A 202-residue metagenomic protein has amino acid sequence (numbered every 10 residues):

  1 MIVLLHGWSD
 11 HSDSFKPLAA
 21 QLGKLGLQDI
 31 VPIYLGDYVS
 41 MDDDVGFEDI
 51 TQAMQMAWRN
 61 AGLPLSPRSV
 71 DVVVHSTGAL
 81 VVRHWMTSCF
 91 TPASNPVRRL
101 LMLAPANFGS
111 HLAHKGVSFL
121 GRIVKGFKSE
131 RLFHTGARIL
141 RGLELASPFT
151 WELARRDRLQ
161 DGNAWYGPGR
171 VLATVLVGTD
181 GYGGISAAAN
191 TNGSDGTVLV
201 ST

Functional and structural regions predicted by a protein language model:
M1-L35: Short, surface-exposed "cap/lid" segments of acyl-processing enzymes
I2-H6, E48-R158: Serine-dependent carboxylesterase/thioesterase catalytic core of lipase-like alpha/beta-hydrolase/SGNH enzymes
D10, F108-S110, G181-I185: Short, acidic Gly/Pro/Ser/Thr-rich loop/turn segments
K16-P17, S110-G116, I185-A189: Short aromatic-enriched loop/helix-cap "lid" or pocket-rim segments at secondary-structure transitions that line
I33-Y38, P105: Active-site loop/turn elements of alpha/beta-hydrolase fold enzymes, especially the short glycine-/histidine-rich
D37-T51: Catalytic nucleophile-loop/oxyanion-hole region of alpha/beta-hydrolase and closely related hydrolase-like folds
D161-G162: Long, compositionally biased eukaryotic signaling regions
P168-T202: C-terminal catalytic-base region of ester-bond hydrolases, centering on the histidine of the charge-relay
